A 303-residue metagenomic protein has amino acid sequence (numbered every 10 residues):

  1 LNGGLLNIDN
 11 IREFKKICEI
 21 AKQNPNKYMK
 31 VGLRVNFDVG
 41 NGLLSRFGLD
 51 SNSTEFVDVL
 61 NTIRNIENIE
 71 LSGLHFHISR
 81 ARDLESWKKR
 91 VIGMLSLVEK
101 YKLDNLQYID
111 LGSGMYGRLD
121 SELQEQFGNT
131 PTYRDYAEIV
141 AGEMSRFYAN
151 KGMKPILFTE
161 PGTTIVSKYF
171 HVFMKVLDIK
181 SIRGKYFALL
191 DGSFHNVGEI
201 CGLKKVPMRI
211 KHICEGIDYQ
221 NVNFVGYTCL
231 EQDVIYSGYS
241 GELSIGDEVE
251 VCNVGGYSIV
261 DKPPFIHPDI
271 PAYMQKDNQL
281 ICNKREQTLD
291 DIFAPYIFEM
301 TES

Functional and structural regions predicted by a protein language model:
L1-Y108, G117, Y148: Active-site-proximal beta-alpha core segment in soluble small-molecule metabolic enzymes
E13-K16, E55-V59, E70, S86 (+12 more regions): General structural feature for long, well-ordered alpha-helical segments within catalytic domains of soluble enzymes
G32-R34, H75, D110, F158 (+2 more regions): Conserved beta-strand segments that form the floor/walls of ligand-binding pockets within enzyme and binding domains
V35-V39, I78-R82, S113-G117, T163-I165 (+3 more regions): Glycine-rich beta-alpha junction loops
D83-R90, L119-R134, S167-K175, Y236-Y239: Short glycine/threonine-rich loop-to-helix capping motif typified by GTGT followed within a few residues by an Asp-Pro
V91-F158: Acidic, glycine-rich loop-and-beta core segments that form the ion-binding/anion-interacting portion of active sites
G152-S303: Charged (often Lys/Glu-rich) extended helix/loop segments that serve as interaction or gating elements
